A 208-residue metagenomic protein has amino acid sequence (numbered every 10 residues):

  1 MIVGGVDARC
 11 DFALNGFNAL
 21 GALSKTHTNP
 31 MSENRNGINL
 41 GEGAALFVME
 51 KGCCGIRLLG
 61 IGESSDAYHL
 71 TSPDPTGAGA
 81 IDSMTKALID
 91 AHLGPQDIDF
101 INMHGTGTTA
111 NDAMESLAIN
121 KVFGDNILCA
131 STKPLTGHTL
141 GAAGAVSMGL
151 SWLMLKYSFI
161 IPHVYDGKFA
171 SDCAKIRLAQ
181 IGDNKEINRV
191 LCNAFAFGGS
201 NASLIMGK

Functional and structural regions predicted by a protein language model:
M1-C54, A143-K208: Conserved beta-strand-centric core segments of catalytic alpha/beta enzyme folds
M1-D7, I56-G62, Q96-M103, L128-P134 (+1 more regions): Beta-strand segments within the central parallel beta-sheet cores of soluble alpha/beta enzyme folds
G5-C10, A44, G60-A67, G105-G107 (+2 more regions): Glycine-rich beta-alpha junction loops
G16-T26, P75, M114-N126, G207-K208: A glycine- and small-aliphatic-rich helix-loop capping segment at beta-alpha/alpha-beta transitions that lines
L23, H27-A91, F100: Condensing-enzyme catalytic core mediating Claisen C-C bond formation in acyl metabolism
L70-T76, T106-F123, G141-V146, I181: Short glycine/threonine-rich loop-to-helix capping motif typified by GTGT followed within a few residues by an Asp-Pro
S83-A91, V122, S151, L155: Stable alpha-helical structural segments in soluble proteins, enriched in small hydrophobic residues
K133-A142: Extended C-terminal subregions enriched in glycine
